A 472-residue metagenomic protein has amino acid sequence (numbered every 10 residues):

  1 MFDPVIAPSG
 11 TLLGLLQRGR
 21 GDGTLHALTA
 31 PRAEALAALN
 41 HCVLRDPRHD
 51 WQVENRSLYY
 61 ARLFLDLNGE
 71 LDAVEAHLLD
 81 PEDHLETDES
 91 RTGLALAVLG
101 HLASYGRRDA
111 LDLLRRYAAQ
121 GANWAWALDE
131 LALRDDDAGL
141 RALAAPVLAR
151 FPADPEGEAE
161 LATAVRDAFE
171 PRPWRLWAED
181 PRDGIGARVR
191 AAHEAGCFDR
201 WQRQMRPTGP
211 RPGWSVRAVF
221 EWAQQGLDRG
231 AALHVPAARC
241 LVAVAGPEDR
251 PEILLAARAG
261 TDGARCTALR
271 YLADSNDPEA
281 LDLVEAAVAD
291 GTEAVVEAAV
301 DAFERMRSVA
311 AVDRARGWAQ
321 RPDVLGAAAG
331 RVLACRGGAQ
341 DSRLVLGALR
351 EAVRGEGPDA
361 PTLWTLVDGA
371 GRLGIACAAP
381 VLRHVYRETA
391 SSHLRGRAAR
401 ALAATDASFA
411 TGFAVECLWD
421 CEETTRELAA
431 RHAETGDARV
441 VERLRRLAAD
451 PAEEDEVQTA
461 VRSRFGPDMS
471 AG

Functional and structural regions predicted by a protein language model:
M1-E75: Charged, amphipathic alpha-helical stretches
V5-S9, Q17-G23, D50-L58, E86-A97 (+15 more regions): Generic helix N-cap/helix-start motif at coil->alpha-helix transitions
S9, A35-D46, G69-H84, Y105-Y117 (+13 more regions): Amphipathic alpha-helical scaffolding segments comprising HEAT/armadillo-like alpha-solenoid repeats
L13, L25, L99-G100, R115 (+14 more regions): Amphipathic alpha-helical repeat scaffolds
D50-D109: A broadly used, surface-exposed interaction patch
E75-L78, D88-A95, D109-E130, R141-G246 (+2 more regions): Extended, low-complexity, acidic/polar intrinsically disordered regions that flank or interrupt HEAT/TOG/ARM solenoid
A97, R107-R108, N123-A142, A379 (+3 more regions): Extended alpha-helical scaffolding segments
V98-H101, E130, A164, C240-L241 (+8 more regions): Core register positions within helices of long alpha-helical scaffolds
